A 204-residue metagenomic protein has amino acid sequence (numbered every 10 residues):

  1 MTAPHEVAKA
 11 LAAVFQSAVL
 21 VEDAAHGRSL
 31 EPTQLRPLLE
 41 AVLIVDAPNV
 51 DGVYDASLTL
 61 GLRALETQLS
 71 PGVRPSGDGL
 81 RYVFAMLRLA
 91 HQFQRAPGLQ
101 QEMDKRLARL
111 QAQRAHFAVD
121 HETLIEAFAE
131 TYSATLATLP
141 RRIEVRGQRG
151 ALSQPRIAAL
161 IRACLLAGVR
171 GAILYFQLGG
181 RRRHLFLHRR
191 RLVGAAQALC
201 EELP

Functional and structural regions predicted by a protein language model:
M1-L60, A64-T67: Leu/Val/Ala/Ile-rich N-terminal alpha-helices, chiefly Sec-type signal peptides and the beginnings
T2-A13, V50, P71-D78, H91 (+4 more regions): Non-transmembrane, amphipathic alpha-helical segments
K9, A13-Q16, L20, R81 (+8 more regions): Charged, amphipathic alpha-helical oligomerization/scaffolding segments
V19, D23-H26, H91, R95-G98 (+4 more regions): Charged/polar positions within long, soluble alpha-helices
E40-V119: Long amphipathic alpha-helical segments with strong coiled-coil/leucine-zipper propensity
V45-L58, E122-R142: An acidic intrinsically disordered interaction segment
Q111-H116, R141-S153: Short, charged/polar, low-complexity loop and linker segments that flank or interrupt alpha-helical bundles
L160-P204: Alpha-helical oligomerization segments
